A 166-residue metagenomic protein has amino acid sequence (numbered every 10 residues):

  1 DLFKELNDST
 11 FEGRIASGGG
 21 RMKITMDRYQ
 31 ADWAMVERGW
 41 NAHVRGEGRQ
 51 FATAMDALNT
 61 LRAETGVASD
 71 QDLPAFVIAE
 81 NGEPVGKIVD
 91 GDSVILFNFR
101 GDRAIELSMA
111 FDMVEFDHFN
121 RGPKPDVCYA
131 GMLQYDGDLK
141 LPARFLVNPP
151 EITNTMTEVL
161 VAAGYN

Functional and structural regions predicted by a protein language model:
D1-N166: …; additionally, a secondary subgroup of soluble metalloenzymes is captured
